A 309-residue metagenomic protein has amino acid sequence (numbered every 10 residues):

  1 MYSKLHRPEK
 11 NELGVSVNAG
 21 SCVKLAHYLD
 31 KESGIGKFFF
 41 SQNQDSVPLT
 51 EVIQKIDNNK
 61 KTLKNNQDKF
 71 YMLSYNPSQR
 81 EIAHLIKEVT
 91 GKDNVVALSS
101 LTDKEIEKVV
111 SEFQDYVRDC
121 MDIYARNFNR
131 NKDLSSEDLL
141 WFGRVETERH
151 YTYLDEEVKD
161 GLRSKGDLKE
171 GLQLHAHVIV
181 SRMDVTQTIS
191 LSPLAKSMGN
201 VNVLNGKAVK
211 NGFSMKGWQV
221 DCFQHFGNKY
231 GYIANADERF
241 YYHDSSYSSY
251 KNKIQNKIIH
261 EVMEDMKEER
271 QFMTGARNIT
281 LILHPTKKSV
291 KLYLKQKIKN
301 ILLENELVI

Functional and structural regions predicted by a protein language model:
M1-I309: N-terminal nicking endonuclease/strand-transfer module with a His-rich metal-binding environment and a catalytic Tyr
